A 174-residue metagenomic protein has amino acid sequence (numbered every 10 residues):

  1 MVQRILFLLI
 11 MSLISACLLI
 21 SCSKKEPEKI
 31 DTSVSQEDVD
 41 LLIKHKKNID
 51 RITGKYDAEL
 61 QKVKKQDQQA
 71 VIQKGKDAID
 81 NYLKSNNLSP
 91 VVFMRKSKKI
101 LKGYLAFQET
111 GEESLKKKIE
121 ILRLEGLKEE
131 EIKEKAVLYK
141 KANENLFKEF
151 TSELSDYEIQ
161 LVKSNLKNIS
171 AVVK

Functional and structural regions predicted by a protein language model:
M1-L9: Bacterial N-terminal signal peptides that target proteins for export
L9-C17: Bacterial N-terminal signal peptides
L19-S21: C-terminal motif of bacterial Sec signal peptides marking the signal peptidase cleavage site
S23-A70, E153-K174: Immediate post-signal-peptide N-terminus of mature secreted/exported proteins
V34-E37, L88, L127: Short coil/turn linker and secondary-structure boundary residues
L41, N48, K55, E59 (+7 more regions): Charge-rich, solvent-exposed alpha-helical interaction surfaces
I52-S97: Alpha-helical segments in soluble extracytoplasmic regions
P90-K174: Amphipathic, charged alpha-helical segments and their helix-to-coil junctions in extracytoplasmic/peripheral assemblies
